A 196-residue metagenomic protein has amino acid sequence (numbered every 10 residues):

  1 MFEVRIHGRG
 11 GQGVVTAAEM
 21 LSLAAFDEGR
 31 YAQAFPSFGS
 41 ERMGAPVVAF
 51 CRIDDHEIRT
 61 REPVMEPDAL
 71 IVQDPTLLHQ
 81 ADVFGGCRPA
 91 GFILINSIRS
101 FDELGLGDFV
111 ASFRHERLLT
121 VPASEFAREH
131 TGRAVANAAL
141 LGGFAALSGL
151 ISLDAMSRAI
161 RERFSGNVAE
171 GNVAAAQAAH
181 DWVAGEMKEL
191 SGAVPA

Functional and structural regions predicted by a protein language model:
M1-A196: Active-site cofactor/cluster-binding pocket
